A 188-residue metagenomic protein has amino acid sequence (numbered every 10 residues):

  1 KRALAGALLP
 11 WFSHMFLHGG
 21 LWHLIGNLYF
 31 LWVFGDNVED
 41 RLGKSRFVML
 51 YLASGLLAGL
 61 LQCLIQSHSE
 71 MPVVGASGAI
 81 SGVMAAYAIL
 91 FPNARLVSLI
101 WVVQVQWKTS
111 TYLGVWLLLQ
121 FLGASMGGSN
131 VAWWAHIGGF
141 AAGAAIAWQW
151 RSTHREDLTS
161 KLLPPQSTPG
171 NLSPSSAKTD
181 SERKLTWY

Functional and structural regions predicted by a protein language model:
K1-K178, R183-Y188: A detector for small-residue-rich transmembrane helices and their helix-helix packing motifs
